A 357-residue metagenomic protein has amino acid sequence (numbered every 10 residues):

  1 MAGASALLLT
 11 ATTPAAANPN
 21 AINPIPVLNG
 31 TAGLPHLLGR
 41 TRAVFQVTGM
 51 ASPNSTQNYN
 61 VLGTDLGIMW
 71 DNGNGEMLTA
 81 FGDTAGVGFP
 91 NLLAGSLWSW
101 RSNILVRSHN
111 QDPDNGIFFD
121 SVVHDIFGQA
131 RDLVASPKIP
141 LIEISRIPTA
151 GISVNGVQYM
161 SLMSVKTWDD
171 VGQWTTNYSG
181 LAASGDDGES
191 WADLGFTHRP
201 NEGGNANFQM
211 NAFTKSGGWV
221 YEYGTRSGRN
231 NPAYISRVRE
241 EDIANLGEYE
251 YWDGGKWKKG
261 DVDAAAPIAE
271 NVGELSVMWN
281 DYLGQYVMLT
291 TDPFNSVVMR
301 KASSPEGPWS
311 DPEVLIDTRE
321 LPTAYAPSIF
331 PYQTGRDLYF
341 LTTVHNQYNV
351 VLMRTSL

Functional and structural regions predicted by a protein language model:
M1-A17: Secretory targeting and sorting signals
N20-L62, D71-I144, S153-G203, W219-E270 (+2 more regions): Beta-rich carbohydrate-recognition and catalytic domains
I68, A150, S276, M288 (+1 more regions): Short, surface-exposed charged micro-motifs
T149-G151, N211-A212: Short amphipathic beta-strand and strand-loop transition segments with alternating hydrophobic
N201-K215: Flexible gly/pro/ser-rich segments immediately N-terminal to CXXCH heme-c attachment motifs in exported/periplasmic
Q209-A212, G273-N280, T323-P331: Beta-rich, blade/repeat-based domains predominating in secreted/periplasmic proteins but also intracellular
L315-L338: C-terminal structured domain segments
